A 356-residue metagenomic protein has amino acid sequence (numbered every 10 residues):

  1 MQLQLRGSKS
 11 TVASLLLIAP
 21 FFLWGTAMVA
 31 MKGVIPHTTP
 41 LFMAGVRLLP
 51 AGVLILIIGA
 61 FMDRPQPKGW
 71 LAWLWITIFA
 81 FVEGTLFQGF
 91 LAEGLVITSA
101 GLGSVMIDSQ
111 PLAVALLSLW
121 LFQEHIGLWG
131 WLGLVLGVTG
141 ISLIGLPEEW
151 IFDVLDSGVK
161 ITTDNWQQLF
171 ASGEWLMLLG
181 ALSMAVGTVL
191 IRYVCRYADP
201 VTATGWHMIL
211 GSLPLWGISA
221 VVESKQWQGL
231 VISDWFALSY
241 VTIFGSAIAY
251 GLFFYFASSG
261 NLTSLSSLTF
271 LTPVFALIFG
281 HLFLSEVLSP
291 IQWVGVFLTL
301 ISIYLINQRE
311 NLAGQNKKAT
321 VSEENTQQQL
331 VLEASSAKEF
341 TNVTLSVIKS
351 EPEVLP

Functional and structural regions predicted by a protein language model:
M1-G45, A51, F152-Y193, L213-P214 (+1 more regions): Glycine-/small-residue-enriched transmembrane alpha-helix faces in small-molecule transporters and effluxers
T11-L16, F42-F61, I78, G130-T139 (+3 more regions): Hydrophobic alpha-helical transmembrane segments of multi-pass integral membrane proteins, especially transporters
L23, A27-M28, G59-I107, L143 (+1 more regions): Specific transmembrane alpha-helical segments of multi-pass solute transporters/efflux pumps, especially DMT/EamA
A27, P50-L54, M106-W120, V135 (+5 more regions): Alpha-helical transmembrane segments of compact multi-pass small-molecule transporters, enriched in specific families
V29-H37, V96, G145-F170, A220-A237 (+1 more regions): Membrane-interface helix termini and inter-helical loops of multi-pass transporters
V34, M43, R47, G94 (+8 more regions): Hydrophobic/aromatic residues within transmembrane alpha-helices of multi-pass small-molecule transporters
A44-V46, Q88, A100-S109, L190-S212 (+1 more regions): Helix-helix packing/entry segments at the starts of transmembrane helices
I55, L117, W129-T162, A181 (+4 more regions): Hydrophobic transmembrane alpha-helices of multi-pass small-molecule transport proteins
